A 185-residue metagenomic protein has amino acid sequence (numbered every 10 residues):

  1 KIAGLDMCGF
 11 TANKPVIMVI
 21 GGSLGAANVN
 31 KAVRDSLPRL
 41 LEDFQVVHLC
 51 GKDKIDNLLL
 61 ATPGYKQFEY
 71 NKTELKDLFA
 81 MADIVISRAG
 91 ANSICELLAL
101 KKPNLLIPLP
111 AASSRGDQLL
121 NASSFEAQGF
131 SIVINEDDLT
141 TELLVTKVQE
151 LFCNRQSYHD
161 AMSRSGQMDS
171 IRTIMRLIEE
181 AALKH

Functional and structural regions predicted by a protein language model:
L5-S87, L119-N121, I134-E142: Donor-nucleotide binding loops and adjacent catalytic segments primarily of GT-B fold Leloir glycosyltransferases
D6, Q156-M168: A short, well-ordered alpha-helix in the C-terminal region of glycosyltransferases
S23-G25, L109-S113, R164-S165: Short histidine/acidic/glycine/proline-rich micro-motifs that form metal- and phosphate-coordinating active-site loops
E42, A61-P63, L100-K101, A127-G129: Short, structured coil segments at secondary-structure junctions
L75-R115: A donor-sugar binding/catalytic signature common to diverse glycosyltransferases and related nucleotide-sugar
D77, E96, S124-F125, A161: Well-formed, non-transmembrane alpha-helical positions, independent of function
P110-K147: Change "using UDP/GDP/dTDP sugars" to "using nucleotide sugars
E150, Q167-H185: C-terminal alpha-helical cap of glycosyltransferases
